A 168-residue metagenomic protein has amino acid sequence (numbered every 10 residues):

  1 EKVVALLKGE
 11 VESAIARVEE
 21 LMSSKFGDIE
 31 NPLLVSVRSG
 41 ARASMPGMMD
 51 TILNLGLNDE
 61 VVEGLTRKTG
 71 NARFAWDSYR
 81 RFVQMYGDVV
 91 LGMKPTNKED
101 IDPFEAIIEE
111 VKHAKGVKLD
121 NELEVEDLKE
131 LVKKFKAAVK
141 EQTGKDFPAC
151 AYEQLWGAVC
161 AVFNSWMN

Functional and structural regions predicted by a protein language model:
E1-N168: Nucleotide/phosphate-binding sheet-loop regions of phosphoryl- and nucleotidyl-transfer enzymes
